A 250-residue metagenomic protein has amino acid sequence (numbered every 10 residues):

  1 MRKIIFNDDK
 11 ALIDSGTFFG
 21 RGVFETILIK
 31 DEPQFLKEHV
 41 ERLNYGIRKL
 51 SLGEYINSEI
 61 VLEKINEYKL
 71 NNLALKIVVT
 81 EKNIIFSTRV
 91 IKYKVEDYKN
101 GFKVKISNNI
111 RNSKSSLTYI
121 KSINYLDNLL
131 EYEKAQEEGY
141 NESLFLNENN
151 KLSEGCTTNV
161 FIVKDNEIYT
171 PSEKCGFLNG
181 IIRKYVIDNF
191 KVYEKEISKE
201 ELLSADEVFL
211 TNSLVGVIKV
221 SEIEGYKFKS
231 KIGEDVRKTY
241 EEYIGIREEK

Functional and structural regions predicted by a protein language model:
M1-E67, T80-K250: Helix-start/capping segments and mature chain N-termini
L70-K76: Short secondary-structure capping/junction motifs at helix and strand boundaries
